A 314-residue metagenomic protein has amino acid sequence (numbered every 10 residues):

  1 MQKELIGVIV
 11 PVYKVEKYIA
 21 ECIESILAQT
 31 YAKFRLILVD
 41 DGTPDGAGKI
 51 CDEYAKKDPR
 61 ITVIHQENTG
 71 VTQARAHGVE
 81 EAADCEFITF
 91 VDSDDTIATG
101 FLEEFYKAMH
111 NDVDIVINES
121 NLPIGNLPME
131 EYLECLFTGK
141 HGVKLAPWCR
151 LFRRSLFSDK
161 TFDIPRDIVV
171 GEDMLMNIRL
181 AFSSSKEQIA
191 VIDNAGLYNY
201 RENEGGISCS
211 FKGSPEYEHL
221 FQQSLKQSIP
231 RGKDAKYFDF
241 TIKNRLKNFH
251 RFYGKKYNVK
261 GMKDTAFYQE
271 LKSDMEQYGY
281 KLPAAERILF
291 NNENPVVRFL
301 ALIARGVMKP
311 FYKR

Functional and structural regions predicted by a protein language model:
V15-A28: Short, well-formed alpha-helical segments that are part of the catalytic scaffolds of diverse glycosyltransferases
D40-K49: A conserved acidic beta->alpha catalytic loop
Q66-D84: Glycine-rich, basic loop-to-helix element that forms the pyrophosphate-binding segment of sugar-nucleotide handling
I88: Short aromatic/hydrophobic "clamp" motif used to bind/position activated sugar donors
G100-M129: Conserved donor NDP-sugar-binding/catalytic core segment of glycosyltransferases
E134-S214: Conserved nucleotide-sugar donor-binding catalytic segment
Y198-N203, C209-Y237, N248-Y278: Catalytic core of nucleotide-sugar-dependent glycosyltransferases
K255-R314: Membrane-interface aromatic/basic loop that binds lipid-linked glycans or pyrophosphate carriers, typified by
